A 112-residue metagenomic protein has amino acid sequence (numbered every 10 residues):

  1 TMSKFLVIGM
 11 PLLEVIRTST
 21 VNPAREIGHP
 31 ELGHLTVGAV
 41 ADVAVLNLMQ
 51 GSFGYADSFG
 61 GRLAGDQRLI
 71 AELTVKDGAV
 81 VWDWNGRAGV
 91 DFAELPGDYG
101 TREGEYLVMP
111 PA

Functional and structural regions predicted by a protein language model:
S3-V7, R17-A112: Active-site microenvironment of metallo-dependent hydrolases
